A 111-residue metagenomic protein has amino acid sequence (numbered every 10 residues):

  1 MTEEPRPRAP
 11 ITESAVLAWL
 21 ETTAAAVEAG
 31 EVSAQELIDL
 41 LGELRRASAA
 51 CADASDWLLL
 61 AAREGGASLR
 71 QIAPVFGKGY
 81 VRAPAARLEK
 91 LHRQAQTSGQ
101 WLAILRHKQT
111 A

Functional and structural regions predicted by a protein language model:
M1-Q35: General nucleic-acid-binding
V32-A47: Short, Lys/Arg-enriched N-terminal segment that forms or immediately precedes the first helix of a structured domain
L37-L40, F76-R87: Short, basic interhelical loop/turn and adjoining N-cap of the next helix at nucleic-acid- or acidic-partner-contacting
S48-G66: Short, amphipathic alpha-helical "recognition" segments used to contact nucleic acids or chromatin
I72-P74: The alpha-helix within a helix-turn-helix
V81-A111: Short, Lys/Arg-rich amphipathic alpha-helical interaction segments that bind nucleic acids or acidic protein surfaces
